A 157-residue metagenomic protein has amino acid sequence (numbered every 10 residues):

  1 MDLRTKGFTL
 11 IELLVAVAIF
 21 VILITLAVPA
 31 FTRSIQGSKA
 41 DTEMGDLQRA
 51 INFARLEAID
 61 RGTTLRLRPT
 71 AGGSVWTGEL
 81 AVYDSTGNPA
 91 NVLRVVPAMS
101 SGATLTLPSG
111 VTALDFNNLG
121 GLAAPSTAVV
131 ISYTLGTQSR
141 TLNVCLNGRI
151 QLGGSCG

Functional and structural regions predicted by a protein language model:
D2-L3, V17, I22-D60, T64-G157: N-terminal helix-rich module
K6-A18: N-terminal signal-anchor/signal peptide hydrophobic helix marking the start of the first transmembrane segment
